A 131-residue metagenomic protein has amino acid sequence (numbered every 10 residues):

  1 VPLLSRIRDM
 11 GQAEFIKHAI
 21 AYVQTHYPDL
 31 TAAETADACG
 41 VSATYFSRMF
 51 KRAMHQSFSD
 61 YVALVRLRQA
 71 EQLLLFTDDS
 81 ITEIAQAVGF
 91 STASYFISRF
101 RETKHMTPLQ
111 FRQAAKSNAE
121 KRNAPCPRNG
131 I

Functional and structural regions predicted by a protein language model:
V1-E14, V41, Y45: An amphipathic alpha-helical interaction segment
K17-T25, D29, A33, R52-T92 (+1 more regions): Terminal helix-turn-helix DNA-binding modules in bacterial transcription factors
A38, S42-A43, S91-T92: Short coil turns linking two alpha-helices in DNA-binding domains
F46, F50, Y95-F96, F100: Short hydrophobic/aromatic patch on the recognition helix
